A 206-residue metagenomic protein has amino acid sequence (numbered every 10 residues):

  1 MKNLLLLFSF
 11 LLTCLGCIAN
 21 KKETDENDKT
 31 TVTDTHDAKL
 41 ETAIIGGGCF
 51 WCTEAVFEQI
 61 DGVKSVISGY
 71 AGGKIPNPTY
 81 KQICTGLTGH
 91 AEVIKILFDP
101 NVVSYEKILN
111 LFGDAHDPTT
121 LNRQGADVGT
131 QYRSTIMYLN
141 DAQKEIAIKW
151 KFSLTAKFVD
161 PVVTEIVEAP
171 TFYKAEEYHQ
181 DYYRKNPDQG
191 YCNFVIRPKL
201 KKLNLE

Functional and structural regions predicted by a protein language model:
M1-L4: Positively charged n-region of N-terminal signal peptides that target proteins for export
L6-C14: Bacterial N-terminal signal peptides
G16-E206: Flexible coil/turn and secondary-structure edge motifs
